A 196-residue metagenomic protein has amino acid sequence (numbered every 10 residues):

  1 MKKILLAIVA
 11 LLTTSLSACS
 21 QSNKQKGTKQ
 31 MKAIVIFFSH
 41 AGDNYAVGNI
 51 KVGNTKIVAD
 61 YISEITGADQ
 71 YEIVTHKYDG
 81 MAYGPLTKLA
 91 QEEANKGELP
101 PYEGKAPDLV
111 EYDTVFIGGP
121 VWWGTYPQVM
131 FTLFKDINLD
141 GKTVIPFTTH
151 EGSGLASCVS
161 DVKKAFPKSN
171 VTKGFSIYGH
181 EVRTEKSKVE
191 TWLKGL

Functional and structural regions predicted by a protein language model:
M1-K26: Bacterial Sec-dependent N-terminal signal peptides
S20-Y112, G124, S187-G195: N-terminal beta1-alpha1-beta2 submodule of the flavodoxin-like/Rossmannoid cofactor-binding fold
I34-I36, Y71, F116, I145-F147 (+1 more regions): Hydrophobic/aromatic beta-strand patches that form the interior of the parallel beta-sheet core in alpha/beta enzyme
H40-D43, T75-D79, V121-T125, H150-L155 (+1 more regions): Solvent-exposed loop/turn segments at secondary-structure junctions within structured extracellular/periplasmic domains
E64-D69, P100-E103, I145-E151, F175-H180: Short C-terminal domain-edge/linker segments immediately following a structured domain
M81-S169: Helix-loop-strand module that forms the ligand-binding subsite of alpha/beta enzymes
T149-F166, N170-W192, L196: Contiguous ligand/interfacial binding patches
